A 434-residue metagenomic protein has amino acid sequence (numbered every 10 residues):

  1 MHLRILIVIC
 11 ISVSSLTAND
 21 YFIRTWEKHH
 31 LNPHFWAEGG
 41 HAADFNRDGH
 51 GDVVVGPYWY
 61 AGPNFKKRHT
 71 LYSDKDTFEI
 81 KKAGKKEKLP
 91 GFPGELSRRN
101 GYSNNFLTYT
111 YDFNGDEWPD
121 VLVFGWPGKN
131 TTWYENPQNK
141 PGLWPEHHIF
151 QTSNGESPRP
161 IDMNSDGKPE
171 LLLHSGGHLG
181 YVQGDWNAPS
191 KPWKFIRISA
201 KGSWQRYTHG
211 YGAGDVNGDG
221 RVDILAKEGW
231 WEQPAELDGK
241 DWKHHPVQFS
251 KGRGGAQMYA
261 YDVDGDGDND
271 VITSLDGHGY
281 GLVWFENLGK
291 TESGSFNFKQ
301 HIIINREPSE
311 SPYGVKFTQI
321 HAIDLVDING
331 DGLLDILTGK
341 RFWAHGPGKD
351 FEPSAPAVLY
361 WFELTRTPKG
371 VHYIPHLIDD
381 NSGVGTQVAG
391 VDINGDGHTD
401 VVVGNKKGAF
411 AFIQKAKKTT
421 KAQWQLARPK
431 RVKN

Functional and structural regions predicted by a protein language model:
L3-S14: Sec-dependent N-terminal signal peptides
A18-N434: Beta-propeller-forming repeat regions
